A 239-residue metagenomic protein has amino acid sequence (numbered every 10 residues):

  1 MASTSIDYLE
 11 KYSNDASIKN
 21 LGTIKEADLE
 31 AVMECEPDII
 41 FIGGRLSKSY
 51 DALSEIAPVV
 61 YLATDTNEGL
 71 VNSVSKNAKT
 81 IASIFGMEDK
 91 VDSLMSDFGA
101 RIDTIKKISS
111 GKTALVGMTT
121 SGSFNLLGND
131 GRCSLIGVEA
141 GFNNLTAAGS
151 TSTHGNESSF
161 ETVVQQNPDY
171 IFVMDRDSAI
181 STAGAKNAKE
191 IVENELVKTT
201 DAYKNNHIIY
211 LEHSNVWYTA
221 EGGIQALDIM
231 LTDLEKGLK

Functional and structural regions predicted by a protein language model:
M1-E34: A short, structured surface patch at a secondary-structure boundary
S3-T4, K48, L62-T80, T113-L135 (+1 more regions): Extracytoplasmic ligand-binding site segments that recognize negatively charged/polar headgroups
D7-N14, G128-G149: Ligand-binding cleft/hinge of the Venus flytrap
L29, M33, S47-Y50, S54 (+10 more regions): Extracytoplasmic/secreted envelope proteins and their assembly/folding machinery, especially bacterial periplasmic
E36-I42, P58, V163, N167-F172: Proline-aspartate-enriched helix->loop->beta-strand connector
N72, S83, D92, Y170-K239: Structured C-terminal subdomain patch of bacterial secreted/periplasmic proteins
K90-G141: Basic- and aromatic-lined ligand-binding clefts that recognize polyanionic substrates
L135, T153-I180: Ligand-binding pocket segment of bilobal, Venus flytrap-like solute-binding proteins
